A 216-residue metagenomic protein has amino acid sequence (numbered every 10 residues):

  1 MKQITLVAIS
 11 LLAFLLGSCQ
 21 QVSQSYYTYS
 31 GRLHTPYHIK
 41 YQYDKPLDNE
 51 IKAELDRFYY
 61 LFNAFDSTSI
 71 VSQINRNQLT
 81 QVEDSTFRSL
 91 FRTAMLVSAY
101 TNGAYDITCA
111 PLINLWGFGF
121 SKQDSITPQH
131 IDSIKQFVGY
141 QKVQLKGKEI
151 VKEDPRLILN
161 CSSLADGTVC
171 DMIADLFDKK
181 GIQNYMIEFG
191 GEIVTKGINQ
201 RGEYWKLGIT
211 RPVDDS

Functional and structural regions predicted by a protein language model:
I4-V7, G17-S216: Mature catalytic core of soluble alpha/beta enzymes
S10-L11: Short, linear, compositionally biased motifs with a strong N-terminal bias
